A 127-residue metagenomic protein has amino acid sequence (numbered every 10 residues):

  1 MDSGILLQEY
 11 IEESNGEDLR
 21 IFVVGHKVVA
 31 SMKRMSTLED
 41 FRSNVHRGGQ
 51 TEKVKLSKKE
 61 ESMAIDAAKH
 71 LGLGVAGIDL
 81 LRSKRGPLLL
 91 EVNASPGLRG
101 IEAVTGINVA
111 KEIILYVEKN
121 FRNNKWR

Functional and structural regions predicted by a protein language model:
M1-L71: Phosphate-binding site of ATP-dependent enzymes
L6, V29-A30, A76, L88-L90: Protein kinase-like catalytic core scaffold
G16-D18, V75, P87: Active-site lining segments that contact anionic ligands and/or coordinate catalytic metals
K55, K69, R82-R127: C-terminal active-site "lid" helix and adjoining low-complexity regulatory extension at the edge of ATP-using catalytic
I78-L80: Hydrophobic residue at the +6 position relative to the catalytic HRD Asp in the kinase catalytic loop
